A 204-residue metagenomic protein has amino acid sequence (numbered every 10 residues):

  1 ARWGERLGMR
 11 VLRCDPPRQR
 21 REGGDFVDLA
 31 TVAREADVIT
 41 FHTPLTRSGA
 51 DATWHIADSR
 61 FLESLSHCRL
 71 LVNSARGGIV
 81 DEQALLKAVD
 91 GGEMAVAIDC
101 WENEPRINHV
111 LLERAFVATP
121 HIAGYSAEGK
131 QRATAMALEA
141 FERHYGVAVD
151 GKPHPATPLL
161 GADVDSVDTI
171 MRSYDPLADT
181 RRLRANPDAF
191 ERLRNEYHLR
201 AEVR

Functional and structural regions predicted by a protein language model:
A1-R2, L86: Short, hydrophobic alpha-helix immediately C-terminal to the catalytic nucleophile
W3, L12, R60-L70, E142-V147: P-loop/Walker A phosphate-binding loop and immediately adjacent motor/lid segment at beta-alpha junctions
W3-G23: NAD(P)-binding Rossmann-fold cofactor-contacting core
G4, G8, T40-T43, Y145: Short, well-ordered alpha-helical segments in soluble proteins
L12, V27, V117: General small-molecule cofactor/ligand-binding pocket signal
R18-H109: Rossmann-like adenosine-cofactor binding region
C68-L70, S74-R204: Rossmann-like dinucleotide-binding domain for NAD(H)/NADP(H)
